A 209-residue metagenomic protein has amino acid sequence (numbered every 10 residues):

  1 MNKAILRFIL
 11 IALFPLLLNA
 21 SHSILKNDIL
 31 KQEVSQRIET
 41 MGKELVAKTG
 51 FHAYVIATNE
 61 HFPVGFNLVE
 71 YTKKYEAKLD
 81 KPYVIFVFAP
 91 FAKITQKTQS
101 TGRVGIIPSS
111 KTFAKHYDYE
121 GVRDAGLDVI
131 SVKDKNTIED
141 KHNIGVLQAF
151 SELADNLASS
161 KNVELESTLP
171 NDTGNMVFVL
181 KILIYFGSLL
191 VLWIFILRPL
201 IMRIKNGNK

Functional and structural regions predicted by a protein language model:
M1, A20-S21: Absolute protein N-terminus
M1-F8: Positively charged n-region of N-terminal signal peptides that target proteins for export
A4, A125-V129, N206: Intrinsic disorder/low-complexity segments enriched in polar/small residues
F8-L16: Bacterial N-terminal signal peptides
S21-G174: Folded, non-transmembrane soluble domains that reside on the lumenal/extracytoplasmic side of membranes
E166-K209: C-terminal single-pass membrane-anchor helix
